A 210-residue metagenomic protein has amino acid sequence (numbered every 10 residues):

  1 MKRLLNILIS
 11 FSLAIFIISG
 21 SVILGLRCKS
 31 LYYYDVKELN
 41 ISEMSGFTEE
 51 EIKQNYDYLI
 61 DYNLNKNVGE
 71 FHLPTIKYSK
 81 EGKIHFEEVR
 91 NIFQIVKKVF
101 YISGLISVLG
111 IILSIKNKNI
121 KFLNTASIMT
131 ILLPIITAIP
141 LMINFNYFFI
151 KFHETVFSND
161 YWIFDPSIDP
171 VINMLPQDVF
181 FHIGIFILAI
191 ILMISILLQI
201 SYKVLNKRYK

Functional and structural regions predicted by a protein language model:
M1-Y32: Hydrophobic secretory-pathway targeting helix
K2-I7, G104-F149, L197-K210: Juxtamembrane interface at the cytosolic side of transmembrane helices
L26-S45, H153-E154: Alpha-helical transmembrane signal-anchor/signal-peptide segments
E38-E51, E70-K80, L123-M142, Y209-K210: Hydrophobic alpha-helical transmembrane segments
S45-L64: Short extracytoplasmic
L64-S103, Q177-I187: Individual transmembrane alpha-helix segments
I143-P166: Juxtamembrane non-transmembrane "cap" segments at the membrane-aqueous interface of multi-pass membrane proteins
I163-K210: Terminal transmembrane helical module of multi-pass membrane proteins
